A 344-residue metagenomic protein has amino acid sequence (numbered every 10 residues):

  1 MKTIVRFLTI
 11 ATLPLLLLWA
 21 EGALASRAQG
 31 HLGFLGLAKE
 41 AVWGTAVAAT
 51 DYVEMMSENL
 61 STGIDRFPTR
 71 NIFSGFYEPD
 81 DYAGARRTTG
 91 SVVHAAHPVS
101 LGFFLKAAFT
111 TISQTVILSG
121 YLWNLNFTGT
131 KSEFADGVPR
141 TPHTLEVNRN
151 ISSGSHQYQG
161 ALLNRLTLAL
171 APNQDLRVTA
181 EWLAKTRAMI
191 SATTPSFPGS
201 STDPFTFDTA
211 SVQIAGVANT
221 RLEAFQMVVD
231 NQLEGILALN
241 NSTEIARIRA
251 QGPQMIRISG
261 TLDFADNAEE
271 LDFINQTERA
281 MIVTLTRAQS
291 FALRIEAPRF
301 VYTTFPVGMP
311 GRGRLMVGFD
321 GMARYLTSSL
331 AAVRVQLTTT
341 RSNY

Functional and structural regions predicted by a protein language model:
M1-E21: N-terminal secretory/membrane targeting signals
A23-Y344: Signature of extracytoplasmic/envelope-associated structural regions
